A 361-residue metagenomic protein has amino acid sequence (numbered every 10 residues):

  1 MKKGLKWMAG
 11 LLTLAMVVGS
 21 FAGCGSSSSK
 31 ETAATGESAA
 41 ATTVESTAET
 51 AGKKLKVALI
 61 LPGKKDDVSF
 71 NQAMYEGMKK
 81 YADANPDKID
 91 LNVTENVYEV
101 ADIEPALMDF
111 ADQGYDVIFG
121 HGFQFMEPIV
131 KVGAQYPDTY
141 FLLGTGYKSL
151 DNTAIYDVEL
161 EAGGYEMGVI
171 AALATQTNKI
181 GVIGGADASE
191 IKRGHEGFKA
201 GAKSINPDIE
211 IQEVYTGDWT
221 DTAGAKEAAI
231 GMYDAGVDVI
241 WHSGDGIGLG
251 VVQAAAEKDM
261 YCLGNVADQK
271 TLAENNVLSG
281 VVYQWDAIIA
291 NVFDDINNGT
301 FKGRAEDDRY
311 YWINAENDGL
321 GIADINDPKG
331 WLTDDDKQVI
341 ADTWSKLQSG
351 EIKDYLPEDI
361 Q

Functional and structural regions predicted by a protein language model:
M1-L11: Bacterial N-terminal signal peptides that target proteins for export
K3, K30-Q361: A residue-level marker of the well-folded mature domains of exported/periplasmic proteins
G10-V18: Hydrophobic helical h-region of N-terminal Sec-dependent signal peptides in bacterial secretory/periplasmic proteins
G19-G23: C-terminal motif of bacterial Sec signal peptides marking the signal peptidase cleavage site
G25-S27: Bacterial signal peptide processing site
